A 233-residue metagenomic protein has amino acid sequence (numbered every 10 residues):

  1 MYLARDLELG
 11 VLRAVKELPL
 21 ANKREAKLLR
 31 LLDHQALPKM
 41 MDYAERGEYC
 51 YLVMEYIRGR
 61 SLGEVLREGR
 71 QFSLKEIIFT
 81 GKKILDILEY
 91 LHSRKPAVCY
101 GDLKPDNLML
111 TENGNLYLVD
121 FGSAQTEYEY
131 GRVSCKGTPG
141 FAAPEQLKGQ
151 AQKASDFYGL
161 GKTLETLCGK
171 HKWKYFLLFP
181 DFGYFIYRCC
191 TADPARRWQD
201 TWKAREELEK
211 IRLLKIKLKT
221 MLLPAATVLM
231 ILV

Functional and structural regions predicted by a protein language model:
Y2-L20: ATP-binding glycine-rich loop module of kinase domains
E17-L31: AlphaC helix of the eukaryotic protein kinase fold
Y43: Activation-segment/catalytic-loop signature of the eukaryotic protein kinase fold
G47-S61, V65: Conserved short submotifs of the Hanks-type protein kinase catalytic core that shape the nucleotide-binding pocket
T80-G81: Activation segment signature within eukaryotic-like protein kinase domains
L85-V98: Protein kinase catalytic-loop region centered on the HRD/HxD motif
R132-E145: Conserved activation segment of eukaryotic-like protein kinases, specifically the C-terminal portion of the activation
L177-A192: Conserved C-terminal C-lobe helix
